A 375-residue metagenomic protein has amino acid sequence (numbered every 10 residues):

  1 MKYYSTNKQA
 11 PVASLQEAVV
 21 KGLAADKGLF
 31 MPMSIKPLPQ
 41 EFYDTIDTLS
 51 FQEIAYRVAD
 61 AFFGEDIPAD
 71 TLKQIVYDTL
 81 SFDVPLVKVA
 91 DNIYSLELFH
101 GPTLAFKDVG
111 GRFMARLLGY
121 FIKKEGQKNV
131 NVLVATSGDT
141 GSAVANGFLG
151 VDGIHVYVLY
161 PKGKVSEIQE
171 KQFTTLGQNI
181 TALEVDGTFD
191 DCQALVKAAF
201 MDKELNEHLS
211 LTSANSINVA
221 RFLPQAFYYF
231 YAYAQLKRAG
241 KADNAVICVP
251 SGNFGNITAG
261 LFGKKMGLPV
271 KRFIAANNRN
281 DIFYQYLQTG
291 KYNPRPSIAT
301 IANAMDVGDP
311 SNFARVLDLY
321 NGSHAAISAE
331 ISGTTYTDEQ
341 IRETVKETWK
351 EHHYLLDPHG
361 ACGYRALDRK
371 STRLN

Functional and structural regions predicted by a protein language model:
M1-R373: PLP-dependent amino-acid enzyme catalytic core
